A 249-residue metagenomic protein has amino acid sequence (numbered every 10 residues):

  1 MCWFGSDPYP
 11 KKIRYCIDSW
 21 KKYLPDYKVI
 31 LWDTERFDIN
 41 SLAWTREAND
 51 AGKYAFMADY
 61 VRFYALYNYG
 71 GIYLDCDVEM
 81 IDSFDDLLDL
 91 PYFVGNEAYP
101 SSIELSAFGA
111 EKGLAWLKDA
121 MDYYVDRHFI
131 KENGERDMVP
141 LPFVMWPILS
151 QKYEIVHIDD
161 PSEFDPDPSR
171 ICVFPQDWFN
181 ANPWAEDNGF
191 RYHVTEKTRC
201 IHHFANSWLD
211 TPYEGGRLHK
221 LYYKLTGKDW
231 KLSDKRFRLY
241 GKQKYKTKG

Functional and structural regions predicted by a protein language model:
M1-A58, C76-G249: Glycosyltransferase-associated regions of secretory-pathway enzymes, highlighting luminal stem/catalytic domains
Y60-G71: Small-residue hinge/turn detector
